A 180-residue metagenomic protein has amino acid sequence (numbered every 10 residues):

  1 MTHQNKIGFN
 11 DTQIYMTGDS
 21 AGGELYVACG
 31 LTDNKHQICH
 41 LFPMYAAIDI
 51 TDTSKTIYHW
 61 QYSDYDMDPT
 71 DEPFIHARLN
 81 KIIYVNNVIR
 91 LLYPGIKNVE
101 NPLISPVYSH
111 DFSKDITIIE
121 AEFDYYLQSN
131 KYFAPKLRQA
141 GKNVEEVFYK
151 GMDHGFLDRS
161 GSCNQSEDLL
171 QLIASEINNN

Functional and structural regions predicted by a protein language model:
M1-N180: Alpha/beta-hydrolase superfamily serine-hydrolase fold, recognizing
